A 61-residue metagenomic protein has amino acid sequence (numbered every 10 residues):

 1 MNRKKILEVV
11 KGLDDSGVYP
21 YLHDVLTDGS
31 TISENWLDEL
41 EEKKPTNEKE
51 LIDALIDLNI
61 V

Functional and structural regions predicted by a protein language model:
M1-N2, T31: Alpha-helical context
N2-V10: Extreme N-terminal leader/activation tails
D14-I56, I60-V61: Acidic, low-complexity, intrinsically disordered interaction modules
